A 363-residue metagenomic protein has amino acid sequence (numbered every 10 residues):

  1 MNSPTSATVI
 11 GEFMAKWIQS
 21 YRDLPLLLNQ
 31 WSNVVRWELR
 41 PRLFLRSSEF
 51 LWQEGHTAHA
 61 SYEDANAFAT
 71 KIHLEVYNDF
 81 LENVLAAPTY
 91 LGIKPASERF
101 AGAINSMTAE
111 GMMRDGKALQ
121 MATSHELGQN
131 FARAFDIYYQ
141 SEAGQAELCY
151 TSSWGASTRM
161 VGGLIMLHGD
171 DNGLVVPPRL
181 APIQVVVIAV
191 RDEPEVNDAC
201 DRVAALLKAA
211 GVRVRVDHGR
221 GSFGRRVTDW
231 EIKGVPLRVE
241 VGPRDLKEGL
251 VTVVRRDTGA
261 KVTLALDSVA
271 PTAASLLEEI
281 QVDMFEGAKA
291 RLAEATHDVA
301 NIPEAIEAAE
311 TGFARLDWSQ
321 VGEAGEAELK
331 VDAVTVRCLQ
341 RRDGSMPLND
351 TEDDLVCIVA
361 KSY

Functional and structural regions predicted by a protein language model:
M1-Y363: NTP/phosphate- and nucleic-acid-binding module
